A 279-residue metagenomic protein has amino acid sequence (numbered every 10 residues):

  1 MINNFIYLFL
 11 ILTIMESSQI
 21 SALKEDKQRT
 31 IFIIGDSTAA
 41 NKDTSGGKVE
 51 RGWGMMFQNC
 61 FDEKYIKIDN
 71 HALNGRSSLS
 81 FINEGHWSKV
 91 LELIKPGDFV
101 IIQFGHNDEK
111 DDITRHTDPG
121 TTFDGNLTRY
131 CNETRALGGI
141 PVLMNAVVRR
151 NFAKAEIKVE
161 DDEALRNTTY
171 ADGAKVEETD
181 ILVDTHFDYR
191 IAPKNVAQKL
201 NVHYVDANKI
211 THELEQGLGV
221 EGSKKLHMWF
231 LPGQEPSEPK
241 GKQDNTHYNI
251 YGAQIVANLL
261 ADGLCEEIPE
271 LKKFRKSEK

Functional and structural regions predicted by a protein language model:
F5-T13: Sec-dependent N-terminal signal peptides
M15-Q19: C-terminal segment of classical bacterial N-terminal signal peptides
I20-A72, S88-V100: Serine-esterase "nucleophile elbow" of acetyl-processing enzymes
D26, H86-Q254, N258-S277: Alpha-helical cap/lid subdomain in secreted, periplasmic, or secretory-pathway luminal O-acyl-processing enzymes
S37, S77, N107: Gly/Ser/Thr-rich beta-alpha loop segments that engage phosphate groups in nucleotides
L73-S78, N151: Acidic helix-start/capping segments at beta-turn-to-alpha-helix junctions
S77-G85: Structural motif
